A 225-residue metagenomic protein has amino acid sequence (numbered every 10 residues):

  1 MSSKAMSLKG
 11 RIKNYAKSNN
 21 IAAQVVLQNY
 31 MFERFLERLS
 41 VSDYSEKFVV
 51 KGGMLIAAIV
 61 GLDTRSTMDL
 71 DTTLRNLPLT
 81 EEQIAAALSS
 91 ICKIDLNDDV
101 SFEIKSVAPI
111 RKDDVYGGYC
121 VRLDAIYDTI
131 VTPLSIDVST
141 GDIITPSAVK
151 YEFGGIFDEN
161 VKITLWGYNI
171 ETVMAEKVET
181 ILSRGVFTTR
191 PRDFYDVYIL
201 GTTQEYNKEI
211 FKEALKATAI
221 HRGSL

Functional and structural regions predicted by a protein language model:
M1-L225: Compositionally biased terminal segments of proteins
